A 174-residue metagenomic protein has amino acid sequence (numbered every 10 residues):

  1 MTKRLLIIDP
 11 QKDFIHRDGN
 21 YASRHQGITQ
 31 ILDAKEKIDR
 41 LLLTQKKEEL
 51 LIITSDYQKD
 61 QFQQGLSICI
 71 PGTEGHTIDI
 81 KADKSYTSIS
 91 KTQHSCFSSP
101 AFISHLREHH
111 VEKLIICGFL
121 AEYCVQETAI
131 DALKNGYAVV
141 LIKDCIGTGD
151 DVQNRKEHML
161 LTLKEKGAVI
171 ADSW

Functional and structural regions predicted by a protein language model:
M1-S85: Active-site acidic carboxylates
T2-R4, R40, T44-E48, L66-W174: Active-site-adjacent betaalpha module
